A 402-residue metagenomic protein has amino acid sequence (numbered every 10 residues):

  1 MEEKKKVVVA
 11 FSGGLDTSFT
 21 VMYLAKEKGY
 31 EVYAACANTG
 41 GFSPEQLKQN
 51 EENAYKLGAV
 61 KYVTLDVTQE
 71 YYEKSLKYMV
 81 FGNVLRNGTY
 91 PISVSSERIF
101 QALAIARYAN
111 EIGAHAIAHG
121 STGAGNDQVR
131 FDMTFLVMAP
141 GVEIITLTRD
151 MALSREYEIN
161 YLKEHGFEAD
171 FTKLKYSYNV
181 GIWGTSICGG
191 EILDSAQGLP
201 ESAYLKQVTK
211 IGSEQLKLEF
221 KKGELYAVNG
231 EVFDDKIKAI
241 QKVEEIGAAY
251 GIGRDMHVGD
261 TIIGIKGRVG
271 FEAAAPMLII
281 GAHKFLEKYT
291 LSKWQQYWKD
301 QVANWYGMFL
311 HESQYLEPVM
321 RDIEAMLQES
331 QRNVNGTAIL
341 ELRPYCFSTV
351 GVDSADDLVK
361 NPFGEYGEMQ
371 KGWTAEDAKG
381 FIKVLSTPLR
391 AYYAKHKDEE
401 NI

Functional and structural regions predicted by a protein language model:
E2-I402: Nucleotide-activated chemistry modules centered on ATP-dependent adenylation/adenylyltransferase
